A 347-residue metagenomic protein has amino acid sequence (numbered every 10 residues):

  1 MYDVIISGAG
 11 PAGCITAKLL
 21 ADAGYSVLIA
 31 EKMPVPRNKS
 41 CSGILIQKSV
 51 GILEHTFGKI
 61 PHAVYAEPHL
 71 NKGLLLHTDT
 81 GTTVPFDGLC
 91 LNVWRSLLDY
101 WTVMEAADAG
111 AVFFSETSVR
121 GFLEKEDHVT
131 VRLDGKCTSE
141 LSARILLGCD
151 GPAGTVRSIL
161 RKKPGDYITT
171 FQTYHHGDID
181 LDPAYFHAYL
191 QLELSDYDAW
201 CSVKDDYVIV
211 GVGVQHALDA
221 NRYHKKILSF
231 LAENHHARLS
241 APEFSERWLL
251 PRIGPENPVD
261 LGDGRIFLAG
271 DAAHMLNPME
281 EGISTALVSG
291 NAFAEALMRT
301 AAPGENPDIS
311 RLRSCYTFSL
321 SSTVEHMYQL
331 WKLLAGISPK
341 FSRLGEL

Functional and structural regions predicted by a protein language model:
M1-G10: Beta1/beta-strand and adjacent pyrophosphate-binding region of the FAD-binding site in flavoprotein oxidoreductases
S7, A21-C41: Glycine-rich FAD pyrophosphate-binding loop
A9, E105-A237, M275: Predominantly flavin-linked oxidoreductase catalytic cores and closely associated redox partners
G13-C14: N-terminal Rossmann-fold NAD(P) dinucleotide-binding loop
V35-R37, E54-K72, P164-Y167, D182 (+1 more regions): A short alpha-helix-loop-beta-strand transition element characteristic of N-terminal alpha/beta dinucleotide-binding
I46-S49, L53-W101: A conserved beta-strand/loop capping segment in the N-terminal third of enzymes that catalyze redox or closely related
L218-F293, M298-A301: FAD/FMN-dependent oxidoreductases across multiple families
M298-L347: C-terminal helical "tail/cap" subdomain of flavin- and related membrane-associated enzymes
